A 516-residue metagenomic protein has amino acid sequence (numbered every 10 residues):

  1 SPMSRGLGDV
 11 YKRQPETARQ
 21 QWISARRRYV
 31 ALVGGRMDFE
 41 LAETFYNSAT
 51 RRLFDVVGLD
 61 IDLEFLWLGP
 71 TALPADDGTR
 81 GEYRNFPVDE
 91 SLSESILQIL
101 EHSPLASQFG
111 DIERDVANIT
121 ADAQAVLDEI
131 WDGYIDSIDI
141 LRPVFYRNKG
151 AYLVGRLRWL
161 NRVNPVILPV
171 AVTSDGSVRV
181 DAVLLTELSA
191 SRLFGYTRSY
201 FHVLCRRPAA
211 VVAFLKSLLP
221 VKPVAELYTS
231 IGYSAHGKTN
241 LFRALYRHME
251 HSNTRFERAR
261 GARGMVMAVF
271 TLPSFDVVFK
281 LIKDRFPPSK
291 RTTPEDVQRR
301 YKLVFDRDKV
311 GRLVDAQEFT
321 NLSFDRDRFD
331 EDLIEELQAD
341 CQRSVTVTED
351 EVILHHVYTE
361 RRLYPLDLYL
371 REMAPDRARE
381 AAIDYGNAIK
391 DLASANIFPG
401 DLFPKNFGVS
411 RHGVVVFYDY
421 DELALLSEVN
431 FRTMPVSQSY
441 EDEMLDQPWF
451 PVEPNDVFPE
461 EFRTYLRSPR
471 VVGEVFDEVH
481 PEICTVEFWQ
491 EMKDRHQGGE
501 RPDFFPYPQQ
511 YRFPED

Functional and structural regions predicted by a protein language model:
P2-Y11: Single conserved hydrophobic/aromatic residue that forms the stacking wall/gate of nucleotide- or nucleobase-binding
Q14, R19, I23-R52, V57-G58 (+3 more regions): Long, compositionally biased intrinsically disordered regions
L32-W131, S177-F242: Charged, compositionally biased non-catalytic regions
V126-E372, D384, S394: Conserved ATP-binding subdomain of kinase catalytic cores across diverse folds
R300-E318, N430-R467: Active-site-adjacent segment of 2-oxoglutarate/Fe(II) JmjC oxygenases
P375-K405: Conserved kinase catalytic-core helix
F398-W449: Catalytic activation segment of kinase domains across protein kinase-like and atypical kinase folds
Q447-F504: Acidic/histidine-enriched, glycine/proline-rich intrinsically disordered or flexible terminal extensions
